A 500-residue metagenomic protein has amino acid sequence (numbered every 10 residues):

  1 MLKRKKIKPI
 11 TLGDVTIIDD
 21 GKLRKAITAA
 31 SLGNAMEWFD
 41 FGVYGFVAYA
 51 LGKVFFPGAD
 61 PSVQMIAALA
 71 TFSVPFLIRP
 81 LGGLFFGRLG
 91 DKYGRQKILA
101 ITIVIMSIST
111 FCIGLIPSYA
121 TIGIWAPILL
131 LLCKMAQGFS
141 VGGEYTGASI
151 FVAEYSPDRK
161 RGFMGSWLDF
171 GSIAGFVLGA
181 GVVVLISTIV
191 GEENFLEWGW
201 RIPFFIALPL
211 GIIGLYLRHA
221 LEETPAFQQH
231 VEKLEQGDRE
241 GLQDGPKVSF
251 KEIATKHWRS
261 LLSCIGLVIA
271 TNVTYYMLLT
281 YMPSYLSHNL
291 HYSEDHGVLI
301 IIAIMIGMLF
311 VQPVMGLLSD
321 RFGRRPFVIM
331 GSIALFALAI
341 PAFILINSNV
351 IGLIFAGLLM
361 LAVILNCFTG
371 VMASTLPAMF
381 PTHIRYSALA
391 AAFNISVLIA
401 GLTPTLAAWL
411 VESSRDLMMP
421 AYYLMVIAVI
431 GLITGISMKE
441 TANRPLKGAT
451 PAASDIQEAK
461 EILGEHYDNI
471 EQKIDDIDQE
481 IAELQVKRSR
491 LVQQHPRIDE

Functional and structural regions predicted by a protein language model:
G45, H257-M308, A400-P404: Extracytoplasmic gate region of multi-pass secondary transporters
A48-L81, I128: Extracellular/periplasmic helix-loop-helix junction of adjacent transmembrane segments in MFS-like secondary
P57, V104-G123, I333-S348: C-terminal ends and interior cores of transmembrane alpha-helices in multi-pass membrane transporters/permeases
L69-R88, S107-S109, I302-M315: Central cavity-lining transmembrane alpha-helices of secondary-active solute carriers, predominantly the Major
K92-V104, R321-I333: Cytoplasmic membrane-interface "Motif A"-like loop-to-helix N-cap segments of 12-TM Major Facilitator Superfamily
F163-S187, L210, A390-P404: Glycine-rich segments within core transmembrane alpha-helices of 12-TM secondary carriers
G214-L221, V426-D455: Multi-pass alpha-helical transporter architecture, strongest for 12-TM Major Facilitator/SLC carriers used
R325-M372: C-terminal transmembrane helical hairpin of 12-TM major facilitator-type secondary transporters
